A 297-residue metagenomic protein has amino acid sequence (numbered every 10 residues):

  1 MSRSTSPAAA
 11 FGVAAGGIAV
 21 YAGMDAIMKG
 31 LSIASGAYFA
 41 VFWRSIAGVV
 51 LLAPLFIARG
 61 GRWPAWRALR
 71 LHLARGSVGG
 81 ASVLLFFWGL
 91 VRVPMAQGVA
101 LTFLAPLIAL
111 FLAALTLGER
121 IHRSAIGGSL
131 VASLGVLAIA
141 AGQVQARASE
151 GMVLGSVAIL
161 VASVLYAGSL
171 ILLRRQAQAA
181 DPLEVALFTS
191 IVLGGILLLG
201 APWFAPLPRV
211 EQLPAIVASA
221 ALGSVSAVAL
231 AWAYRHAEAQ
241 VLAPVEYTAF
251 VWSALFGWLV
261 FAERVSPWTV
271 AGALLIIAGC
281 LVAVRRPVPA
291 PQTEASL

Functional and structural regions predicted by a protein language model:
M1-V13, L110-A158, V164, I277-L297: Juxtamembrane helix-loop boundary signature in multi-pass membrane transporters
A9-A10, A34-A81, V164-S169, L187-F204: Transmembrane alpha-helices of multi-pass small-molecule transport proteins
A9-G17, F56, G61-L85, V153-A162 (+1 more regions): Loop-to-transmembrane-helix transition segments
F11-A15, R67-V78, I121-L134, M152-S156 (+2 more regions): Cytoplasmic-side transmembrane-helix entry/capping segments in multi-pass membrane proteins
F39-I46, W88-G118, A239-F256: Specific alpha-helical transmembrane segments that line the substrate/conduction pathway and gating interfaces
L52, A146-A205, E294-L297: Transmembrane alpha-helical segments that form core, pore/gating elements of small-molecule transporters/exporters
V99-L104, Q176-V192, A227-W258: Helix-helix packing/entry segments at the starts of transmembrane helices
P106-L130, W203, V251-V270: C-terminal transmembrane-helix exit sites in multi-pass transporters
